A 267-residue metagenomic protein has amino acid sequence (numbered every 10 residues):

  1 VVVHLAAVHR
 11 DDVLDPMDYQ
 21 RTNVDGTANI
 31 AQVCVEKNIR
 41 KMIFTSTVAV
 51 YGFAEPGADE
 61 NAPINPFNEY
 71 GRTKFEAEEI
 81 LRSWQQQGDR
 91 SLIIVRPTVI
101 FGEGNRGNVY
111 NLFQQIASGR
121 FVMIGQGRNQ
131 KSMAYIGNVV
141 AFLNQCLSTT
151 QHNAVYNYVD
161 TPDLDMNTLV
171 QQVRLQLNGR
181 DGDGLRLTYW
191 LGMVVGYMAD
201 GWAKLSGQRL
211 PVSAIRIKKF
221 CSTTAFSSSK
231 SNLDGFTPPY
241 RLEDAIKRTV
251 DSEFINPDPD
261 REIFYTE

Functional and structural regions predicted by a protein language model:
V1-D25, V33, Y51: NAD(P)H-binding glycine-rich loop region in Rossmannoid oxidoreductase-like domains and their noncatalytic homologs
N29, N105-N111, G125-L147, A154 (+1 more regions): Substrate-positioning beta->alpha
N29-E69, I93: Conserved Rossmann-fold NAD(P)-dependent oxidoreductase catalytic core, especially the SDR/UDP-sugar
Y51-G52, R90-N111: Flexible, glycine-rich beta-alpha linker
F53, N65-R96: Active-site Tyr-X1-5-Lys
G102, I124-N129, Y156-L164, R174-L175 (+3 more regions): Glycine-rich Rossmann NAD(P)(H)-binding loop
I136, Q171, V195-F236: Conserved C-terminal active-site "lid" loop/helix of NAD(P)H-dependent oxidoreductases that clamps the redox cofactor
C146-P211, I246-V250, N256-E267: Mid/C-terminal beta-alpha module of Rossmann-like enzyme folds, strongest in SDR-family dehydrogenases/epimerases
